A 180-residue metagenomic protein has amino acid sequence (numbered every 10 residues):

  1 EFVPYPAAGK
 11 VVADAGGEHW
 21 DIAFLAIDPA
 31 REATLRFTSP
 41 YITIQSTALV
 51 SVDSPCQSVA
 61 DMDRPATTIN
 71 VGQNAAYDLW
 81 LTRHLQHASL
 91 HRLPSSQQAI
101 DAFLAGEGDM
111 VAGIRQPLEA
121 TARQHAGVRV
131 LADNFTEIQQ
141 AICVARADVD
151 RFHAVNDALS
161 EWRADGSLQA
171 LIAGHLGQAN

Functional and structural regions predicted by a protein language model:
E1-A7, N70-V71, A88-S96: Short beta-strand-to-loop elements that line the ligand-binding cleft of bilobed periplasmic-binding protein-like
E1-D63, G127-F135: Acidic, polar ligand-binding/catalytic clefts
K10-D14, A99-A102, G108, P117-L118: Short, hydrophobic alpha-helical packing/hinge segments within bilobed ligand-binding/sensory domains
D14-G16, M62, A102-L104, I142 (+1 more regions): Hydrophobic residues within well-ordered alpha-helices
A23, L49, T68-V71, V111 (+1 more regions): Short, well-ordered beta-strand segments
I42-D53, R115, E119-S160, L176-N180: Periplasmic-binding protein-like
A60-Y77, S89: Short loop->beta-strand "edge-of-pocket" segments that line small-molecule binding or catalytic clefts across diverse
A76-L93, V130-L131, L159-N180: Ligand-binding clefts/hinges and TM-proximal coupling segments of bilobed small-molecule sensing domains
